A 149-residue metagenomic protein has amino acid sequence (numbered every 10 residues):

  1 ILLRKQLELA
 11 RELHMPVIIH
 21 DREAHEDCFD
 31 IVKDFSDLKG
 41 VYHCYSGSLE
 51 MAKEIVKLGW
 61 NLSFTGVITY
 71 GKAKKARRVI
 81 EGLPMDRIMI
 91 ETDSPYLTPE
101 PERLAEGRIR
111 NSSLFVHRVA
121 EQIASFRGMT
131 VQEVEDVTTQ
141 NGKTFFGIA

Functional and structural regions predicted by a protein language model:
I1-L2, G107-L114: Alpha-helix N-cap and loop-to-helix initiation/capping positions
I1-M89: Catalytic pocket-lining loop regions of alpha/beta-barrel enzymes, especially the amidohydrolase/enolase/GH5 lineages
L9, S113-A149: Mid-to-C-terminal alpha-helical segments outside catalytic/metal-binding sites
I31, P99-E100, F145: Residues that scaffold the ATP/ADP-binding catalytic core of kinase and kinase-like folds
F35-S36, G59, P99-R108: Short glycine/proline- and charge-enriched loop/turn segments that cap or connect secondary-structure elements
L49, K72, E100-P101, A149: Solvent-exposed, flexible loop/coil residues
D86-A105, S112: Short acidic/histidine-rich active-site segments
